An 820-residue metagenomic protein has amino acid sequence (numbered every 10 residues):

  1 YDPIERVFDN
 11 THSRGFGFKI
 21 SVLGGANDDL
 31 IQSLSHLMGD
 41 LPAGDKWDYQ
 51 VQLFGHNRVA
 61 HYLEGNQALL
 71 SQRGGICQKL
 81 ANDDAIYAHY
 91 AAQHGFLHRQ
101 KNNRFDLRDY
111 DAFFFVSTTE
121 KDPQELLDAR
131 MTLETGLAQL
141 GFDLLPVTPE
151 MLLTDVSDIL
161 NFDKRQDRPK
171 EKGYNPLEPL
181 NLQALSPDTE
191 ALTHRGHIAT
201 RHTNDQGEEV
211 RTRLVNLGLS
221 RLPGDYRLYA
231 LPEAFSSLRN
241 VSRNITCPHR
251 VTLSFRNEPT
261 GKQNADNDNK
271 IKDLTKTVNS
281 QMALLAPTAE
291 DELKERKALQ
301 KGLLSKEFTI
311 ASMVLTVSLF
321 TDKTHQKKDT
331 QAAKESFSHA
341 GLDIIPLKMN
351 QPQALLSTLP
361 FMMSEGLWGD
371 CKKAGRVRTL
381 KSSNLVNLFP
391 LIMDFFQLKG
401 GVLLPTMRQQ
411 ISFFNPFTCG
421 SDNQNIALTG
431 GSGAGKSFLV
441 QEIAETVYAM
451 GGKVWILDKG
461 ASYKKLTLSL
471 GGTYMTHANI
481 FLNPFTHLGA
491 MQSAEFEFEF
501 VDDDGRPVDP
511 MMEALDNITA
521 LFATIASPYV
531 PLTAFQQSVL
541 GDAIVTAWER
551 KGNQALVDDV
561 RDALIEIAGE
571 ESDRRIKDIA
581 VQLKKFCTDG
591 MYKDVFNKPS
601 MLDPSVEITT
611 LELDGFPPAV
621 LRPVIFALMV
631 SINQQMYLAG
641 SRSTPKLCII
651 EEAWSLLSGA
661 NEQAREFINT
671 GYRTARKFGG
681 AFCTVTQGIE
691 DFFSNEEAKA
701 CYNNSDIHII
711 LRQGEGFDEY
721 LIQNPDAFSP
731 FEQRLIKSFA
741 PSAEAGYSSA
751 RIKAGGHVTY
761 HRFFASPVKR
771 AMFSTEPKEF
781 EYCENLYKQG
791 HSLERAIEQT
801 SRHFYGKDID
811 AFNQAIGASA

Functional and structural regions predicted by a protein language model:
Y1-F389: Extended, folded cores of ATP/NTP-driven motor/assembly subunits in large transport and secretion machines
V7-N10, S21-L23, L30, S35-L41 (+1 more regions): Glycine-rich phosphate-binding loop of nucleotide-binding enzymes
I31-S33, D40-A43, R243, E258-K262 (+7 more regions): P-loop NTPase motor domains
V59-E64, P123, K464-L466, L482-P484 (+3 more regions): Switch/connector loops and helix/strand junctions flanking conserved nucleotide-binding motifs in nucleotide-processing
G460, V685-I689, R712-E715: A short beta-strand-to-loop transition that corresponds to the Sensor-1 phosphate-sensing loop of AAA+ P-loop ATPases
T473-M475, E697-I710: A short helix-turn-beta junction within AAA+ P-loop NTPase domains corresponding to the substrate/partner-engaging
S729-L786: Conserved P-loop NTPase
